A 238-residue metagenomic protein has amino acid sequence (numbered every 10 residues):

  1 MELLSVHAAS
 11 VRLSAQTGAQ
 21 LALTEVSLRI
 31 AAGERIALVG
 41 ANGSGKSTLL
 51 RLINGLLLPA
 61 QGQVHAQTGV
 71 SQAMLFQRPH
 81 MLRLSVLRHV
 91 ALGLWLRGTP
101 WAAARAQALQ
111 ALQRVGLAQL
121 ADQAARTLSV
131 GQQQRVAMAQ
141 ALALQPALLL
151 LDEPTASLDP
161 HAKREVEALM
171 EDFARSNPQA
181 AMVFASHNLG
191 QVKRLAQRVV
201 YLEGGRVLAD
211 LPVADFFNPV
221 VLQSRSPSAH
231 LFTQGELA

Functional and structural regions predicted by a protein language model:
V39-A41: The feature captures the beta-strand-to-loop junction immediately N-terminal to the Walker
N54: Helix-to-loop junction immediately C-terminal to a conserved catalytic motif
A102-L120: Conserved ABC ATPase "signature" region
A124-L128, Q132: Conserved ABC ATPase signature
L149-D152: Catalytic Walker B motif of ABC-type/P-loop ATPase nucleotide-binding domains
S186-H187: H-loop/switch region of ABC-family ATPase nucleotide-binding domains
R206-H230: Conserved beta-strand-loop-alpha-helix hinge in the C-terminal portion of ABC ATPase nucleotide-binding domains
